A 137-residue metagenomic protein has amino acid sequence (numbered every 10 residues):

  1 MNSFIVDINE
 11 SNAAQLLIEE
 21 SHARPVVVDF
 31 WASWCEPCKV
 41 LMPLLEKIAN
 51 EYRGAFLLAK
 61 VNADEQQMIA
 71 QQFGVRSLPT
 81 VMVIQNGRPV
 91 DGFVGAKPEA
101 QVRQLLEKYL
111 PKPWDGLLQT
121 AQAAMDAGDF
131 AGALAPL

Functional and structural regions predicted by a protein language model:
M1-A23, W114: N-terminal leader/targeting and pre-domain segments
I5-E10, V26, F30, L41-I69 (+2 more regions): Thiol-based oxidoreductase modules, predominantly thioredoxin-like and allied folds used for disulfide exchange
A32-C38: Hydrophobic heptad-repeat coiled-coil signature
G74-L117: Non-catalytic, surface beta->alpha helical segment in thiol-disulfide oxidoreductase systems
D115-P136: Alpha-helical segment of the N-proximal tetratricopeptide repeat
